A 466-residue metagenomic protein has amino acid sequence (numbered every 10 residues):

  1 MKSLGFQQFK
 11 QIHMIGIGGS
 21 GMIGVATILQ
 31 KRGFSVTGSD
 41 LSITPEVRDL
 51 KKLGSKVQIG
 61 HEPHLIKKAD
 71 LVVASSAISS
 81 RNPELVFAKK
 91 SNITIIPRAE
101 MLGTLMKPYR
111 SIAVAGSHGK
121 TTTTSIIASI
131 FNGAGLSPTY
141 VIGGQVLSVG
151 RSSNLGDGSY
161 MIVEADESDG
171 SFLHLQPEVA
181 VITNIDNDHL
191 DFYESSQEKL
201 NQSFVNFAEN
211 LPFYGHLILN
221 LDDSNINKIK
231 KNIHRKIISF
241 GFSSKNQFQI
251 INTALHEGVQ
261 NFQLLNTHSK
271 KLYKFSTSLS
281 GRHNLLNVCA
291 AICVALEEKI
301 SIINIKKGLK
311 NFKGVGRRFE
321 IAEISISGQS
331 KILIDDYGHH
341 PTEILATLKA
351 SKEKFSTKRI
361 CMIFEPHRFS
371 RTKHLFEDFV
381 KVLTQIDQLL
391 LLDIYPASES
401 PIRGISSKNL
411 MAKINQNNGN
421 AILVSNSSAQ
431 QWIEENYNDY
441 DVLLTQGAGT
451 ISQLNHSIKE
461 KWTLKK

Functional and structural regions predicted by a protein language model:
K2-H13, G21, V25-I28, R32 (+5 more regions): Nucleotide phosphate-binding/pyrophosphate-handling subdomain across enzymes that bind or process nucleotide phosphates
L4-G5, M14, G21, I28-F34 (+9 more regions): Phosphate-binding loop of NTP-binding sites
I12-I17, Q446: Conserved N-terminal Rossmann-fold NAD(P)-binding element of oxidoreductases
S35-D49: NAD(P)-binding Rossmann-fold cofactor-contacting core
G38, Y140, A180, L219 (+3 more regions): Structural beta-sheet core signal
S39-D40, Q58-H61, I96-E100, V141-G144 (+5 more regions): Beta-strand->loop->alpha-helix junctions that form or flank phosphate-binding loops in nucleotide-handling enzymes
K56-K68, S427-I433: Short acidic low-complexity segments
I332, V380-D439: C-terminal helical cap/extension that packs against the catalytic core of soluble nucleotide-cofactor enzymes
